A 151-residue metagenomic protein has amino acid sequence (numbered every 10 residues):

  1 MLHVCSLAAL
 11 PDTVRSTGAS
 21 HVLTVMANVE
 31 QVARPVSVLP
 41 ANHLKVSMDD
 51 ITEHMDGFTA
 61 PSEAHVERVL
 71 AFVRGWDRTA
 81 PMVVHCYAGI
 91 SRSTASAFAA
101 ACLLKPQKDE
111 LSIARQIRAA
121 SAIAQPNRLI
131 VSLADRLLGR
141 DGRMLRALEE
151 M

Functional and structural regions predicted by a protein language model:
M1-L39: Glycine-rich, flexible N-terminal cofactor/catalytic loop recognition
A27-N28, M48-I51, Y87: Histidine- and/or cysteine-centered catalytic micro-motif in compact active-site loops
V38-N42, A100-C102: Glycine-rich, phosphate-binding/catalytic loops in enzymes
L44-M82: Helix-loop module immediately N-terminal to the HCX5R catalytic loop in PTP-like cysteine phosphatase domains
T59, C86-A88, R118-A119: Non-catalytic interaction surface on structured domains
H65-V69, M82, S96-A97, I113 (+1 more regions): Amphipathic alpha-helical interface surfaces
R74-L104: Catalytic cysteine-centered active loop of the rhodanese-like fold, especially the PTP/DSP P-loop
W76-P81, C102-M151: PTP/DSP superfamily signal
